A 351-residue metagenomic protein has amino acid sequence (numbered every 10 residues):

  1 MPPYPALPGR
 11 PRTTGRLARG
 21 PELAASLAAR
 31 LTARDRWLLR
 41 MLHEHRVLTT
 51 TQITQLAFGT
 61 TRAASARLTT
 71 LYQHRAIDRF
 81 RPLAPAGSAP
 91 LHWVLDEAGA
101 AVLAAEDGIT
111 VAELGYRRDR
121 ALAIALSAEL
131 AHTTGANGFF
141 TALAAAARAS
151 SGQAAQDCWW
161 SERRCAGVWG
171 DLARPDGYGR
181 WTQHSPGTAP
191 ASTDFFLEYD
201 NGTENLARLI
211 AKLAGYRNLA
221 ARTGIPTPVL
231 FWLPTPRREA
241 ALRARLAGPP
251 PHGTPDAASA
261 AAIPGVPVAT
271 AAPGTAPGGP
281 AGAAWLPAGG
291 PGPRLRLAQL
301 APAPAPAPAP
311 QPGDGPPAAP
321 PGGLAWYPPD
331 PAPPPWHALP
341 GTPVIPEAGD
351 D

Functional and structural regions predicted by a protein language model:
M1-A123, P334, P340-D351: Nuclease-adjacent, charged terminal/linker segments that flank catalytic cores
P2-R19, R30, T203, A211 (+1 more regions): Non-catalytic C-terminal interaction segments of nucleic acid-processing enzymes
T51, A207, A240: Alpha-helical elements of the RecA-like P-loop NTPase motor core of helicases
F80, A125-T134, F140-A144, A149-F195 (+1 more regions): Active-site metal-binding core of divalent-cation-utilizing nuclease and nuclease-like domains
V111-Y116, R148-Q156, Q183-S192, P251-A260 (+1 more regions): Intrinsically disordered, low-complexity coil segments
A146-A149, L219-T223: Alpha-helix C-cap/termination motif
